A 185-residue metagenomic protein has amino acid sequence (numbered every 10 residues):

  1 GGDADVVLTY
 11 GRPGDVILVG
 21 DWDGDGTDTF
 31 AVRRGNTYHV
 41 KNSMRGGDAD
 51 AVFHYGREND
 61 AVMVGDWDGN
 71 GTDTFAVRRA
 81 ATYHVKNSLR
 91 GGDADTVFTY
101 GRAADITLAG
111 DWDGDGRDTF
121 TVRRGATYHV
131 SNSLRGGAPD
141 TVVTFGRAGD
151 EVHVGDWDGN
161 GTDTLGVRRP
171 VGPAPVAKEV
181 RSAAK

Functional and structural regions predicted by a protein language model:
G1-K185: Trp/Gly-enriched beta-strand/coil motifs that build multi-repeat beta-propeller-like domains and related W-rich binding
